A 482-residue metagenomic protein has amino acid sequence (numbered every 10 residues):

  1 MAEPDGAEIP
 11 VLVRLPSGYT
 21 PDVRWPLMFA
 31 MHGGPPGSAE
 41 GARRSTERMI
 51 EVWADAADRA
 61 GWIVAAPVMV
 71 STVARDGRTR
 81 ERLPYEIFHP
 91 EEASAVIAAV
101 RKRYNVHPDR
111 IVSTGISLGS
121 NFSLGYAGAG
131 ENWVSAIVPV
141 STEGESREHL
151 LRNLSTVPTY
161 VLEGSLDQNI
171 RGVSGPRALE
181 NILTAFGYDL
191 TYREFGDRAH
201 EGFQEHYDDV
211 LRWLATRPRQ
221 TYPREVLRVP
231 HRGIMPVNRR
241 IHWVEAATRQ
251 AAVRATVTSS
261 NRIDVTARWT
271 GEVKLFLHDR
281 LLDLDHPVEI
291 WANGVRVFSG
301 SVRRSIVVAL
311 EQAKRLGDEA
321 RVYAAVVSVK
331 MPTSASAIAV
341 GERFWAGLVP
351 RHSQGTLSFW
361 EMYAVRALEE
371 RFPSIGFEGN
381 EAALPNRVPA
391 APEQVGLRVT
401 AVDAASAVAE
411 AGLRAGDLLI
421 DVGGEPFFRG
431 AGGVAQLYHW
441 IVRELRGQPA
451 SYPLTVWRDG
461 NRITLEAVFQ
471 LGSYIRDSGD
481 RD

Functional and structural regions predicted by a protein language model:
M1-D22: N-terminal cap/lid segment of alpha/beta-hydrolase-fold proteins
A7, A185-T191, F195-R366: Alpha/beta-hydrolase-fold serine-hydrolase catalytic core, especially in secreted/extracellular enzymes
Y19-D76, N169: Short substrate-entry loop that stabilizes the transition state in hydrolases
R82-Y104: Alpha/beta-hydrolase active-site loop
A136-A215: The feature captures the conserved acid-bearing segment of alpha/beta-hydrolase catalytic domains
A346-D403, T464-D482: PDZ/PDZ-like peptide-tail recognition elements
P385, D403-L418: PDZ/PDZ-like domain micro-motif
A409, A415, D421-T455: PDZ domains, with a preference for the canonical peptide-binding region formed by the helix
